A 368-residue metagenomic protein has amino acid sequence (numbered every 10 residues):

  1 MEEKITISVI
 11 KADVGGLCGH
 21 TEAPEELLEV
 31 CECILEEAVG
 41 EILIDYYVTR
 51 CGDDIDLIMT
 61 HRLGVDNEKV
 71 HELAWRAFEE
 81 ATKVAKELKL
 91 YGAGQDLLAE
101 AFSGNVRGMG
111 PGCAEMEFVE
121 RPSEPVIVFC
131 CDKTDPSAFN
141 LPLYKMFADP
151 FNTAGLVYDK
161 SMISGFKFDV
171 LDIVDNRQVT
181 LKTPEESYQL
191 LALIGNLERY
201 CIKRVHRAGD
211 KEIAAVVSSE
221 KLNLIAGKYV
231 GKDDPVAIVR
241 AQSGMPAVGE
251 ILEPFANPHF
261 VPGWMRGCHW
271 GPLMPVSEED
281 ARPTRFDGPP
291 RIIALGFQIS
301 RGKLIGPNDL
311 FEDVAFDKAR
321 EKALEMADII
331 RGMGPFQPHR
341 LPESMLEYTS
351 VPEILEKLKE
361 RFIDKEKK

Functional and structural regions predicted by a protein language model:
M1-K368: Regulatory and interdomain segments flanking nucleotide-handling catalytic cores in signaling/defense enzymes
